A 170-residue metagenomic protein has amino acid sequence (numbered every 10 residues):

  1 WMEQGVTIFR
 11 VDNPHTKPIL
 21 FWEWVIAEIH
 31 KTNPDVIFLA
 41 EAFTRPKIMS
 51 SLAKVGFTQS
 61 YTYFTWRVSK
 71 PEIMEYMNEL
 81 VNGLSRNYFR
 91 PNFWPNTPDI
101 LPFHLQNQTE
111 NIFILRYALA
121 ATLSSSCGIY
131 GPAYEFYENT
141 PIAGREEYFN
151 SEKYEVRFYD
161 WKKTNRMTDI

Functional and structural regions predicted by a protein language model:
W1-I170: Active-site and adjacent substrate-binding regions of carbohydrate-active enzymes
